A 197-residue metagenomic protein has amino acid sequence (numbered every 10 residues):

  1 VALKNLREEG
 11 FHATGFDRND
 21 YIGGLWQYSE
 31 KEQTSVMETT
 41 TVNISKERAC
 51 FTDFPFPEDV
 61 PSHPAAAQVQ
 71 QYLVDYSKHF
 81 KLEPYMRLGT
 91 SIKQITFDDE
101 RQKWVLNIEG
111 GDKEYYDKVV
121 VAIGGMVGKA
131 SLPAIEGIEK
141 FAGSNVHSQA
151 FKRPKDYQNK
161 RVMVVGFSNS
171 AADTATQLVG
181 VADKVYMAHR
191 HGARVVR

Functional and structural regions predicted by a protein language model:
V1-G15, A171-L178: N-terminal Rossmann-like FAD-binding beta1-loop-alpha1 element of flavoenzymes
A2, L25, A130-L132, T174-A175 (+1 more regions): Short glycine-/acidic-enriched loop or helix-start segments at secondary-structure transitions that form or flank
F11, R18-D75, R190-R197: Glycine-rich active-site loop/strand segments that organize a redox cofactor
A13, M86-L88: Generic structural signal for residues in well-ordered beta-strands
C50, F56-V60, A65-Y72, K78 (+3 more regions): Glycine-rich dinucleotide-binding loop and its adjacent helix/turn
L88-K103: A conserved short coil-to-beta-strand element within the FAD-binding core of flavoproteins
I108-K118, Q158: Core beta-strand elements of the Rossmann-like FAD/NAD(P) dinucleotide-binding domain in flavoenzyme oxidoreductases
